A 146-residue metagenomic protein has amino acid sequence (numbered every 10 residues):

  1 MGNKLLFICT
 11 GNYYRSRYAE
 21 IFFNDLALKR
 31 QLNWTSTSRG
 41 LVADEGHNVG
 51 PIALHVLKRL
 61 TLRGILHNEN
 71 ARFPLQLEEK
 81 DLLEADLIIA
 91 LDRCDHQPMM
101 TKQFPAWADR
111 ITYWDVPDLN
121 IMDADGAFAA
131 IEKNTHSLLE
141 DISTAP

Functional and structural regions predicted by a protein language model:
M1-E79, A145: Conserved active-site segments centered on acidic
L32, V49-L54, D92, F104-P105 (+1 more regions): Short, structured coil/loop segments at alpha-helix boundaries
L82: A conserved, positively charged/aromatic
A85: An anion/phosphate-binding loop that grips the pyrophosphate of nucleotide cofactors and donors
C94-P146: Phosphate-binding/catalytic loops
